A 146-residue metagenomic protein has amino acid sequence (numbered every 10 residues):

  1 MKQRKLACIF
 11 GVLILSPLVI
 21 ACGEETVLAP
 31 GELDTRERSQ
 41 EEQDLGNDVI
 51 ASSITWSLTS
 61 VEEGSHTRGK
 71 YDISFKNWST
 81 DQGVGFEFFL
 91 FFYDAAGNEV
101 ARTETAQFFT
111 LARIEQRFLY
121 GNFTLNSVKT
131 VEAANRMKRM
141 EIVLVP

Functional and structural regions predicted by a protein language model:
M1-F10: Bacterial N-terminal signal peptides that target proteins for export
L18-A21: C-terminal motif of bacterial Sec signal peptides marking the signal peptidase cleavage site
E24-R68: Transition segment at domain starts
F75-S79: Asparagine-centered strand-capping/turn motif at beta-strand->loop junctions
D81-G85, V100: Short acidic/proline- and small/hydrophobic-mixed sequence motifs that coincide with surface turns and coil-to-beta
F88-D94: Conserved aromatic beta-strand anchor motif in extracellular beta-sandwich/beta-rich domains
E99-K138: Short, solvent-exposed, Trp/other aromatic-anchored flexible loops in extracytoplasmic proteins
R136-P146: Short, low-complexity, Pro/Ser/Thr/Gly-rich segments in the mature regions of secreted, periplasmic
